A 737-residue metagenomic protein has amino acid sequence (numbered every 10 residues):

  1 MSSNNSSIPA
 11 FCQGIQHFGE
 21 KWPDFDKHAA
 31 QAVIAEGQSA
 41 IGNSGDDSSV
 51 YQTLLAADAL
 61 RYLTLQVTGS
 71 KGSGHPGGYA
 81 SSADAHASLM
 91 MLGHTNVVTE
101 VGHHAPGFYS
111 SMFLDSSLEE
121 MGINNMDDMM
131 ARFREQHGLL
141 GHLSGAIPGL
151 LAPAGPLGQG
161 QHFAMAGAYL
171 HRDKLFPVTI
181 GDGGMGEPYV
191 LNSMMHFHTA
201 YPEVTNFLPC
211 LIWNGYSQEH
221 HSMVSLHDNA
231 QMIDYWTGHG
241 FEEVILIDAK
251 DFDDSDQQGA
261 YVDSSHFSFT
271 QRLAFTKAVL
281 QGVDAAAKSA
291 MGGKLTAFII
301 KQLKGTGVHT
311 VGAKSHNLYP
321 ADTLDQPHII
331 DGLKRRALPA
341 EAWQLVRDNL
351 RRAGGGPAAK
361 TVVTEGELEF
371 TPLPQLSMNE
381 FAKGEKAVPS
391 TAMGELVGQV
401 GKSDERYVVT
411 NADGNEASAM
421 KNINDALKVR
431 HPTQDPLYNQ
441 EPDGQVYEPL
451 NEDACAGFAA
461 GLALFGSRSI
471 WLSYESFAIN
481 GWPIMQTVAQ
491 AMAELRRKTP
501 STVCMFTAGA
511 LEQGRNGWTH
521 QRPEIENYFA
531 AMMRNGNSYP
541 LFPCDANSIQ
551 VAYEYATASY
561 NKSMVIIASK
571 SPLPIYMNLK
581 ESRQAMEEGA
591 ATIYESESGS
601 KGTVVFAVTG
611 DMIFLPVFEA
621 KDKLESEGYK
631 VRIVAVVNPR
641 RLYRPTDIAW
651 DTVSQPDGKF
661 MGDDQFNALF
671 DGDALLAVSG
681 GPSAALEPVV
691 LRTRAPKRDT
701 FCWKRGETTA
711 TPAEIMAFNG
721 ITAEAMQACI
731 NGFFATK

Functional and structural regions predicted by a protein language model:
S2-P177, L345-P574, R640, T646-P656 (+2 more regions): Thiamine diphosphate
M126-I147, Q159-F163, H171-P177, N192-A337 (+2 more regions): Thiamine diphosphate
K174-Y189, S193-M194, S473-Y474: DG-centered beta-turn motif at the end of beta-strands
P177-V178, G186, G461-L462, V605-F606: Conserved catalytic-core segments centered on acid/base and nucleophilic motifs
G184-L191, R272-L280, A387-S390, P543-Q550 (+1 more regions): Active-site glycine- and acidic-residue-rich loops that bind and position anionic ligands or nucleotide-like cofactors
Y189, H309-T310, K421-N422: Short, solvent-exposed loop/turn and secondary-structure capping segments
P327, R335-G356, L624: Acidic, PEST-like low-complexity stretches and related pre-structured helical linkers that act as flexible
